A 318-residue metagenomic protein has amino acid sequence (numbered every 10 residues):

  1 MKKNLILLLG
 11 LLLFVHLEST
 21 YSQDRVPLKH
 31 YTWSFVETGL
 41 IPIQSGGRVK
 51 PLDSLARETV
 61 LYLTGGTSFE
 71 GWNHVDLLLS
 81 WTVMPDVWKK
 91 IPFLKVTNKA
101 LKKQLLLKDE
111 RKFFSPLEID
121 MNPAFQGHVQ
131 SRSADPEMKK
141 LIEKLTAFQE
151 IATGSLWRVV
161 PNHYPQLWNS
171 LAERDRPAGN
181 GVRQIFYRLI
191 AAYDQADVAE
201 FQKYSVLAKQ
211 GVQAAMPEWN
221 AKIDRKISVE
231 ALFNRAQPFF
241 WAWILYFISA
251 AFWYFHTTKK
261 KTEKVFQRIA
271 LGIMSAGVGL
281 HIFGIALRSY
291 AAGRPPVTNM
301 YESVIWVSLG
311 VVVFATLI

Functional and structural regions predicted by a protein language model:
M1-N4: Positively charged n-region of N-terminal signal peptides that target proteins for export
I6-L8, Y21: Intrinsic disorder/low-complexity segments
L8-H16: Bacterial N-terminal signal peptides
T20-L232: Soluble extramembrane regions of membrane proteins in the secretory/endomembrane system
A221-I318: Core alpha-helical transmembrane segments of integral membrane proteins
